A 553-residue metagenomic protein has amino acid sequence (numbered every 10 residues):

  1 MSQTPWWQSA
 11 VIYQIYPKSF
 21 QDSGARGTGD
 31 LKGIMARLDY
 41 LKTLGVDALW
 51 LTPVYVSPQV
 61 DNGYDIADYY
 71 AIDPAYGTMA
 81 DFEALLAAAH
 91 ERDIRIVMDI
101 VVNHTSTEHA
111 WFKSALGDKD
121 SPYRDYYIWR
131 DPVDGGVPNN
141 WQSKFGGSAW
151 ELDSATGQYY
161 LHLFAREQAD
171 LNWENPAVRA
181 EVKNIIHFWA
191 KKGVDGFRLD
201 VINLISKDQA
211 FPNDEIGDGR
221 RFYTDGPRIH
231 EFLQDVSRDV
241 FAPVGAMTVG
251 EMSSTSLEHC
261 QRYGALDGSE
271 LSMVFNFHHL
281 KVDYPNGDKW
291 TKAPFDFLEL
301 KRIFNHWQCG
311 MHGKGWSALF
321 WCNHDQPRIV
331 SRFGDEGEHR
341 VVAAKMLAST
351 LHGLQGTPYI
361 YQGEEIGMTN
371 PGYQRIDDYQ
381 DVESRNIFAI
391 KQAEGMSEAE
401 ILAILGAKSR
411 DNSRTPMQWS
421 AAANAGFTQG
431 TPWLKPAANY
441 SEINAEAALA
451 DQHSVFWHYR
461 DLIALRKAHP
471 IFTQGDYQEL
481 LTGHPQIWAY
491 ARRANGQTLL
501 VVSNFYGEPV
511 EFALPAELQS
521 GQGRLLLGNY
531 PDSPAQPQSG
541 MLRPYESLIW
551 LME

Functional and structural regions predicted by a protein language model:
M1-E553: Active-site and adjacent substrate-binding regions of carbohydrate-active enzymes
